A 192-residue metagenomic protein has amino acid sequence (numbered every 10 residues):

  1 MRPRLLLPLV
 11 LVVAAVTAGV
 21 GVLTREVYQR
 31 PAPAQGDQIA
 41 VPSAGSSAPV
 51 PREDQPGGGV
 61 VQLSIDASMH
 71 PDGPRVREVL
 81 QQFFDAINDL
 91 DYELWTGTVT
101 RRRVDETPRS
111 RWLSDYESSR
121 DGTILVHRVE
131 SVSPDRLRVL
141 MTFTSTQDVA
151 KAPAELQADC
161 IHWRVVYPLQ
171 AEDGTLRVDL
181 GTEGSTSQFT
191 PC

Functional and structural regions predicted by a protein language model:
M1-Q38, R136-C192: Exposed beta-sheet edge and beta->alpha loop/turn motif
L5, V60-V61, A67-P71, R111-S114 (+1 more regions): Short secondary-structure boundary micro-motifs
T24-D89, G97, S131: Short, low-complexity N-terminal intrinsically disordered segments enriched in polar/charged residues
P74, H127, Y167: A broad, low-specificity signal marking well-ordered, structured residues that form hydrophobic/aromatic
Q82-L90, T98-R102, D115, S119 (+2 more regions): Structured segments of extracytoplasmic/periplasmic soluble domains in secreted or envelope-associated proteins
E93-L140, Q147-K151: Short solvent-exposed beta->alpha transition segments
